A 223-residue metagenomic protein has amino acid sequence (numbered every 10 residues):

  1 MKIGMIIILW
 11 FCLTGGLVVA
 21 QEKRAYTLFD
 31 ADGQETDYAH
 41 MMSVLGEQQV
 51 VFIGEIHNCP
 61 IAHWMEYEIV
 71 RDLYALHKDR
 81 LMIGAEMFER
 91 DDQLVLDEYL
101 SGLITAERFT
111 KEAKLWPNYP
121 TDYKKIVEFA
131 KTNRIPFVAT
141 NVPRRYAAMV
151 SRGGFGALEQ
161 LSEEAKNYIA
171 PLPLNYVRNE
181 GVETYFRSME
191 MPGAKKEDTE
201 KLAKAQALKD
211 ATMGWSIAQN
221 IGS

Functional and structural regions predicted by a protein language model:
M1-M5: Positively charged n-region of N-terminal signal peptides that target proteins for export
I6-G16: Bacterial N-terminal signal peptides
V19-Q48: N- or domain-start disorder-to-order transition segments that initiate the globular core
D37, M41, A62-I69, D122-I126 (+2 more regions): Stable alpha-helical elements in mature extracytoplasmic
S43-L81: N-terminal, post-signal-peptide region of Sec/Tat-exported proteins
I56-P60, F88-D92, P143-A147: Solvent-exposed loop/turn segments at secondary-structure junctions within structured extracellular/periplasmic domains
L81-E89: Short internal beta-strands
L94-A218: A substrate-binding/cap region within the structured catalytic cores of diverse enzymes
